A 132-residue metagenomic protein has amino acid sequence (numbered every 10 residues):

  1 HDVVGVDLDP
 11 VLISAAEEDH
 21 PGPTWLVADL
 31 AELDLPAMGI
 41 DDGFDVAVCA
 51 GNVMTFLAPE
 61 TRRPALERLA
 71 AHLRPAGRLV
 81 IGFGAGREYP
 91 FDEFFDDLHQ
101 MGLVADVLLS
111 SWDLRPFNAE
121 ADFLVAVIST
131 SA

Functional and structural regions predicted by a protein language model:
H1-P36: Class I SAM-dependent methyltransferase SAM/SAH-binding core
G22, A76, G102-A105: A generic structural signal for alpha->beta connector loops
A37-D42: Glycine-rich phosphate-binding loop signature in dinucleotide/nucleotide-binding domains
F44-E60: A short SAM/SAH-binding and catalytic strip from SAM-dependent methyltransferases
V53-T55, G84-E88: Short "lid" loop at the C-terminus of a central beta-strand within the Rossmann-like core of SAM-dependent
R62-P75: A short glycine-rich, Lys/Arg-flanked "PGG" loop and its adjoining helix->strand segment in the class I
A76-G84: Conserved beta-strand signature within the Rossmann-like core of class I S-adenosyl-L-methionine
P90-D97, M101-A132: Class I S-adenosyl-L-methionine
